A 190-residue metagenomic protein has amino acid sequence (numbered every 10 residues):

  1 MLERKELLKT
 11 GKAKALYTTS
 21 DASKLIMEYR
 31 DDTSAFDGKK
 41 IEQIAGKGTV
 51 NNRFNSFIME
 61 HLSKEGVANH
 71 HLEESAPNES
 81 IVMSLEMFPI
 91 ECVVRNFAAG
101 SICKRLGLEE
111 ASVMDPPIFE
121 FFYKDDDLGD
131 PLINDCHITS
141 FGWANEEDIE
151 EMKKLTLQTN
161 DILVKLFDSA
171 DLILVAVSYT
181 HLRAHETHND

Functional and structural regions predicted by a protein language model:
L2-Y123: Active-site loop/lid in soluble adenylation, ligation, and acyl-transfer enzymes
K39-V50, L132-L155: Short histidine-centered catalytic/ligand-binding loop motif
V93, L174-S178: A structural signal for short, well-ordered beta-strand segments and their strand-loop junctions that often border
G107-E147: Anionic ligand-binding catalytic core segments
A144-V175: A long amphipathic alpha-helix within ATP-dependent nucleotide-binding catalytic cores
T180-T187: Conserved small/polar residues in nucleotide/adenosyl-binding loops
